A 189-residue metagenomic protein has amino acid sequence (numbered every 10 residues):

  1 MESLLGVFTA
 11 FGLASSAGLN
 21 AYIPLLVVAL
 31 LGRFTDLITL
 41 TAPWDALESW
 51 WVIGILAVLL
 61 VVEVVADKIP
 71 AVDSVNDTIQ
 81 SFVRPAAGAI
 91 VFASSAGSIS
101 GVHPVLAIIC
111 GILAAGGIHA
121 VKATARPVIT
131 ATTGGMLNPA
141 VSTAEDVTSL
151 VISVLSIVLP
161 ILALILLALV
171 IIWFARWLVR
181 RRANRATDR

Functional and structural regions predicted by a protein language model:
M1-L5, G32-W50, F92-A107, S156-A163: Helix-coil boundary and interhelical linker segments in multi-pass alpha-helical membrane proteins
G6-F8, A14-G32: The first (N-terminal) embedded transmembrane alpha-helix
F8, A120, T124-R189: C-terminal transmembrane helix-loop-helix hairpin of multi-pass membrane proteins
A17-A21, W44-L56, Q80-P85: Helical membrane-embedded segments and adjacent short helical loop/helix-boundary regions of multi-pass membrane
L56-A66, G111-K122, I172-R176: Alpha-helical transmembrane segments of multi-pass membrane proteins
V61-S74, A123-I129: C-terminal ends of transmembrane helices
S74-A86, T133: Cytoplasmic-side transmembrane-helix entry/capping segments in multi-pass membrane proteins
A86-S95, H103-A125, V147: Mid-bilayer segments of alpha-helical transmembrane spans in multi-pass integral membrane proteins that mediate
